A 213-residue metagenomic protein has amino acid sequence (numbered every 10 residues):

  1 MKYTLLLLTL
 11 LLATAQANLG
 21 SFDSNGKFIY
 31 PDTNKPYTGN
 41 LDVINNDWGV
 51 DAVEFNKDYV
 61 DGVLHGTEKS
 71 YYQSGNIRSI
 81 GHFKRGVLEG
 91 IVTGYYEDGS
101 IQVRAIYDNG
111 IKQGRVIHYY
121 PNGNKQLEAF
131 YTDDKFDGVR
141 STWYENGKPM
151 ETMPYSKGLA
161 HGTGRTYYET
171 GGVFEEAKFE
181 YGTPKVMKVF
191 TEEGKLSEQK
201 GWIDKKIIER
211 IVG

Functional and structural regions predicted by a protein language model:
Y3-A13: Sec-dependent N-terminal signal peptides
A13-G213: Glycine/tyrosine- and acidic-biased, solvent-exposed loop/turn segments at the edges of beta-strands
